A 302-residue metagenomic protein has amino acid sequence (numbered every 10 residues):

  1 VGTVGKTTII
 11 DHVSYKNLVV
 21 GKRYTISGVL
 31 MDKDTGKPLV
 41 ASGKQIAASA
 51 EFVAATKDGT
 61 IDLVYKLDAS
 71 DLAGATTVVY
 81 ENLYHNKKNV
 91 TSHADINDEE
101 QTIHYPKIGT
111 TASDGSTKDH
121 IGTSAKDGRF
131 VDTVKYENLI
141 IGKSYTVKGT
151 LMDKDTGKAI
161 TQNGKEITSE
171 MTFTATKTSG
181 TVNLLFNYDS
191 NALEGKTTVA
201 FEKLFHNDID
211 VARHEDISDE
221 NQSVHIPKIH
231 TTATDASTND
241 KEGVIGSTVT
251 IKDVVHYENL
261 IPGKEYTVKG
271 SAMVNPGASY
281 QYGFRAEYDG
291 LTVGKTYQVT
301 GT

Functional and structural regions predicted by a protein language model:
V1-T302: Solvent-exposed loop/turn and edge beta-strand elements of beta-rich ligand-binding domains
